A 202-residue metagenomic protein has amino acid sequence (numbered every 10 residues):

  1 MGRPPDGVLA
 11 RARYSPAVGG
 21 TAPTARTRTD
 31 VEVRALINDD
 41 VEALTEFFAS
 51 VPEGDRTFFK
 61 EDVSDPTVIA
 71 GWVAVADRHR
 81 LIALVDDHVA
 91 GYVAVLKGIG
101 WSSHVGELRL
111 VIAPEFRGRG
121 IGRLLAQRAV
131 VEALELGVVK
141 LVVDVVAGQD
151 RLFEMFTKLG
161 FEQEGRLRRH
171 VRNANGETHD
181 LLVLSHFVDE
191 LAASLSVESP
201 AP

Functional and structural regions predicted by a protein language model:
T29-V31, D86-Y92, H179: Glycine-rich phosphate/pyrophosphate-binding loop shared by adenosine-nucleotide-utilizing enzymes
V31-L44, F187: A short beta-loop-alpha structural element at the N-terminal edge of CoA-dependent acyl/N-acetyltransferase catalytic
N38, S50, G54-E115, A126 (+2 more regions): Acetyl-CoA-dependent GNAT
R117, V143-F153: Conserved beta-strand-loop-alpha-helix junction that forms the acyl-donor binding cleft
G118-V131, E135, E154-K158: Conserved acetyl-CoA-binding loop-helix of GNAT-fold acetyltransferases
A133-V145: Conserved GNAT acetyl-CoA-binding A-motif
V142-V145, T157, E162-H179: Conserved catalytic-core motifs of GNAT/GCN5-like acyltransferases
R169-P202: C-terminal "cap" of GNAT-fold acetyltransferases
